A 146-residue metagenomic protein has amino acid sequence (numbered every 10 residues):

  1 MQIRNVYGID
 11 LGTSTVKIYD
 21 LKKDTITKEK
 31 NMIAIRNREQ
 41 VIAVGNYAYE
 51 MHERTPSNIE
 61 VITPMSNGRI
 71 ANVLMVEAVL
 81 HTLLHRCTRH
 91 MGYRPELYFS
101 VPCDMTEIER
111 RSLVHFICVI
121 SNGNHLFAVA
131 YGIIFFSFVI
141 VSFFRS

Functional and structural regions predicted by a protein language model:
M1-T13, K17-E29, A34-I42, N46-S146: Nucleotide/phosphate-binding catalytic cleft detector across ATP-hydrolyzing and phosphate-transferring enzymes
